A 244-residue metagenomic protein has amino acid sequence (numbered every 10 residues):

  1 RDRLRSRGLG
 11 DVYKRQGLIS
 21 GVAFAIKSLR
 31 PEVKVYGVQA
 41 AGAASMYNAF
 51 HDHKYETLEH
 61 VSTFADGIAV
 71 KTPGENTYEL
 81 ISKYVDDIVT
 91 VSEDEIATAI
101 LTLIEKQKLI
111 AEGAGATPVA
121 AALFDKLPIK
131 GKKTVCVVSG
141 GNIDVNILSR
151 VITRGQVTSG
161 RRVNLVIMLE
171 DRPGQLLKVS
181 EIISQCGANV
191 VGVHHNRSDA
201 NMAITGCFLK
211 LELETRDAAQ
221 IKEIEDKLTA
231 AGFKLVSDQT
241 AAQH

Functional and structural regions predicted by a protein language model:
R1-Y13: Single conserved hydrophobic/aromatic residue that forms the stacking wall/gate of nucleotide- or nucleobase-binding
K14-A23, A43-Y47, A114-A122, V137 (+1 more regions): Short glycine/serine/threonine-rich phosphate/pyrophosphate-binding segments that cradle anionic phosphate groups
L29-G42: Short, acidic/small-residue loops that bind anionic groups at enzyme active sites
H51-T57, Q107-L109, R154, L209-L211: Short, hinge-like loop/turn segments at secondary-structure boundaries
K54-G67: N-terminal glycine-rich dinucleotide-binding loop that anchors FAD/FMN and/or NAD(P) in oxidoreductases
G74-K132: Active-site-adjacent helical/loop segments in soluble small-molecule enzymes
V145-H244: A conserved regulatory-domain signal marking ACT and ACT-like small-molecule sensing domains and adjacent regulatory
